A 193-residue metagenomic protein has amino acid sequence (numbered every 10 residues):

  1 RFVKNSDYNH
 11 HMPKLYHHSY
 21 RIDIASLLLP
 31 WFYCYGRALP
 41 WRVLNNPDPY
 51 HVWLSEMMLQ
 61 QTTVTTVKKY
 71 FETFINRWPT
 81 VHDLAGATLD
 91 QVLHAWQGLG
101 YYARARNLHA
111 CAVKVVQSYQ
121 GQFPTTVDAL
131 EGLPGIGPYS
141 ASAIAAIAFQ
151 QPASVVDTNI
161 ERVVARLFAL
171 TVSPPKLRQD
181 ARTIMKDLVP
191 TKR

Functional and structural regions predicted by a protein language model:
Y8-H11: Low-complexity, intrinsically disordered or signal/transmembrane-proximal segments
P13-I22, S26-L27, W31-R193: Catalytic cores of DNA base-excision repair glycosylases
